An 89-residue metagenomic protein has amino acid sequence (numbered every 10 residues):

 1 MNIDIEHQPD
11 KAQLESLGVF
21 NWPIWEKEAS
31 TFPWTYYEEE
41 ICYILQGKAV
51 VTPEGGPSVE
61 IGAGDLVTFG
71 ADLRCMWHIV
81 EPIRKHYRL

Functional and structural regions predicted by a protein language model:
M1-I5, P9-L14: N-terminal non-globular leader segments, chiefly Sec-dependent signal peptides
Q8-D10, G18-Y37, G70-A71: Conserved short histidine dyad/triad with adjacent acidic residue
S16-L17, F32-Y36, P53, V59-E60 (+1 more regions): Short histidine-centered beta-strand/loop micro-motifs that create catalytic or ligand/metal-coordination sites
W34, V51, K85-Y87: Short hydrophobic/aromatic-rich beta-strand segments that constitute the beta-sheet cores of beta-sandwich/beta-barrel
Y36-V51: Short, conserved beta-strand element in jelly-roll/cupin
I41, L66, M76: Short, surface-exposed charged micro-motifs
G55-A71: Short acidic-glycine-tyrosine-enriched beta hairpin
A71-L89: Ligand-binding loop in jelly-roll beta-barrel domains
